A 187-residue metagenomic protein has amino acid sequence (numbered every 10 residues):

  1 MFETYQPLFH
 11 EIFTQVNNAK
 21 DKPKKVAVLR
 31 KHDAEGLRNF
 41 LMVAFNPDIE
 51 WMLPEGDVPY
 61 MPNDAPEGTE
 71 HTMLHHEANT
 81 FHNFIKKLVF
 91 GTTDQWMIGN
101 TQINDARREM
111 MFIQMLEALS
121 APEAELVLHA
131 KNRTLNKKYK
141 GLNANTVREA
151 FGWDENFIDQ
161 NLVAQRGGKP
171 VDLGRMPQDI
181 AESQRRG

Functional and structural regions predicted by a protein language model:
M1-G187: N-terminal nucleic-acid-engaging modules of covalent nucleotidyltransferase systems
